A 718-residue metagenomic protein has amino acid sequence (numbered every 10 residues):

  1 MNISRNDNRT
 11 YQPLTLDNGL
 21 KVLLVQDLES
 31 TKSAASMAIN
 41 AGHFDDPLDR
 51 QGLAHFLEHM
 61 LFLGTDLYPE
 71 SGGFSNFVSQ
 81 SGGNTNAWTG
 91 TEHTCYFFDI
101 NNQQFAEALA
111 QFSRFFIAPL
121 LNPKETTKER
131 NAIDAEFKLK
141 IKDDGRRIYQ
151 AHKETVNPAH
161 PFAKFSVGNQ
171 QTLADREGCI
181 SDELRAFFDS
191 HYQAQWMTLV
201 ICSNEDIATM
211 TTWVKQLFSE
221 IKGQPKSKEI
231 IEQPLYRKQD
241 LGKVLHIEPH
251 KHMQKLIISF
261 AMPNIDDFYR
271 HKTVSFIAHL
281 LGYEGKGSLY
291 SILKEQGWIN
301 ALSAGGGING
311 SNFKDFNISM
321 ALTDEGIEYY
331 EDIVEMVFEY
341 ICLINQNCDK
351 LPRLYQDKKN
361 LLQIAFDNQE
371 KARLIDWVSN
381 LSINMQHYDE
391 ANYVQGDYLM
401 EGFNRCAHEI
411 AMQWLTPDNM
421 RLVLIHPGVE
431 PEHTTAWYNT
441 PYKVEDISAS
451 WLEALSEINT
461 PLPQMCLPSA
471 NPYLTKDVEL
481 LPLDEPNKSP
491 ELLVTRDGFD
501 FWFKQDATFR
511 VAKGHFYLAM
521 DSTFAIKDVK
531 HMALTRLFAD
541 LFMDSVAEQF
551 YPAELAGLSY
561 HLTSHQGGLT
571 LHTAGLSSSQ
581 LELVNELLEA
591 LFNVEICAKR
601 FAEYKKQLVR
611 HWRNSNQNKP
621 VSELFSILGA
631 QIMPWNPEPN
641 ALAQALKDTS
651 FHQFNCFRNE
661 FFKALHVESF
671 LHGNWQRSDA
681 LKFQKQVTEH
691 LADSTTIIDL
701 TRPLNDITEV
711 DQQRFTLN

Functional and structural regions predicted by a protein language model:
N2-T15, I231-E232, D484-T495: Short, Gly/Pro- and small/polar-rich lid/capping loops
R5-N8, K238-D240, A553-L555: Short solvent-exposed loop/turn micro-motifs enriched in small/polar/acidic residues
Y11, T15-N18, Q26, L63-E229 (+7 more regions): Charge-rich, well-structured scaffold segments of protease-associated domains
Q12-D17, K243-P249, L493-V494, Q713-L717: Short acidic-hydrophobic surface loop/beta-edge motif
L28-F77, Y269-L281, R510-Q549, N585 (+1 more regions): Active/ligand-binding-proximal structured segments within catalytic/core domains that scaffold catalytic residues
H252-M253, P490-F524: Active-site-adjacent "gating/activation" loops or surface patches in catalytic cores
L483, N487-F499, L518, H531-T535 (+1 more regions): Catalytic nucleotidyl-transfer cores of nucleotide-processing enzymes
